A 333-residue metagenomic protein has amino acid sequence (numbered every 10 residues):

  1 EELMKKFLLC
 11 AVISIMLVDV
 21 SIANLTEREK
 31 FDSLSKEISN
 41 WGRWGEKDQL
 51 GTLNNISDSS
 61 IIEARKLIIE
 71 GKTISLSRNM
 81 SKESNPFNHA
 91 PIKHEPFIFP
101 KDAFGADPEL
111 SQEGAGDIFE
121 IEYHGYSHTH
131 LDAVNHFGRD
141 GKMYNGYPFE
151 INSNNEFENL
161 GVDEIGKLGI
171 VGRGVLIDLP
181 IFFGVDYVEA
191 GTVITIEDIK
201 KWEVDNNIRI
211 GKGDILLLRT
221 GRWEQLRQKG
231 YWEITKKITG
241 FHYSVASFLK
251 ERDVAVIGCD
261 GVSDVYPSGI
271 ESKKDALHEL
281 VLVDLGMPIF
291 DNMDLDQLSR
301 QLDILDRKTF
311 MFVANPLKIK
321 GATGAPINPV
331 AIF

Functional and structural regions predicted by a protein language model:
E1-L3: Short, Lys/Arg-enriched N-terminal segments with co-localized hydrophobic residues within the first ~10-30 amino acids
K5-K6, R219: Basic side chains
F7-M16: Sec-dependent N-terminal signal peptides
I15-T26: Bacterial Sec-dependent signal peptides at the C-terminal "C-region" and cleavage site
N24-F333: Active-/binding-site microenvironments in catalytic and ligand-binding cores
